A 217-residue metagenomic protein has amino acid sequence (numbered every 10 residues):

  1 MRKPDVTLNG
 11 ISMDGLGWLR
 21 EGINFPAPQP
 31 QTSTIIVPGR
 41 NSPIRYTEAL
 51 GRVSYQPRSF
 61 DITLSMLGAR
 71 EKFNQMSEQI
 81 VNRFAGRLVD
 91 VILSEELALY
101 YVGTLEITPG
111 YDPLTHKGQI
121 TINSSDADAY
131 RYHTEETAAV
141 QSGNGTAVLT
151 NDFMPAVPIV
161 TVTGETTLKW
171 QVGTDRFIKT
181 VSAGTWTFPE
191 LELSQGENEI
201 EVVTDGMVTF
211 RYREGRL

Functional and structural regions predicted by a protein language model:
M1-P38: Polar/acidic, low-complexity leader/linker segments enriched in S/T/G and N/D
T7, S65-E106: Short, acidic/charged, Gly/Pro-enriched secondary-structure junctions
T7-S12, E95-L97, T174-R176, T204: Residue-level detection of beta-strand-connecting loop/turn positions
S12-R20, Y100-E106, F177-S182: Short amphipathic beta-strand/extended segments with alternating polar/hydrophobic composition
F25-Q29, V89-Y130: Short beta-strand and beta-hairpin "edge-sheet" elements
R45-E71, H116-Y130, N198: Oligomerization/assembly interface segments of phage tail-like spikes and tubes
S54-R58, R83-A85, L114-H116, D152-M154 (+1 more regions): Solvent-exposed loop and beta-edge segments used for protein-protein assembly and interaction
Y130-L217: Intrinsically disordered, low-complexity segments enriched in serine, threonine, and glycine
